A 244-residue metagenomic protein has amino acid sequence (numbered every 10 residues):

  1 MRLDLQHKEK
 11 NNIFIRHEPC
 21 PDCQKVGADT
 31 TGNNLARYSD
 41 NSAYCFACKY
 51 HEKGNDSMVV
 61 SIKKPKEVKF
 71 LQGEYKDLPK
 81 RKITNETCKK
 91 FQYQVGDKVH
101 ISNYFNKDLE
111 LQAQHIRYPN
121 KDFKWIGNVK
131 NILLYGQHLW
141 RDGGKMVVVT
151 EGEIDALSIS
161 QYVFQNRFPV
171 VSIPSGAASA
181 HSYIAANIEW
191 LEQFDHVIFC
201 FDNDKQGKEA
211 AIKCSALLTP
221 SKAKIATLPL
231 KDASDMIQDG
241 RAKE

Functional and structural regions predicted by a protein language model:
R2-M58, Q94, V99, N106 (+2 more regions): N-terminal single-stranded DNA-binding subdomain of primase/primase-helicase replication proteins
E52-K76: Conserved active-site segments centered on acidic
I83-V99: Short, basic/aromatic recognition patches
K98-D195, A211: Phosphate-handling DNA/RNA-contact segment within nucleic-acid enzymes
N166-P169, A216-T227: Structural alpha-beta junctions
I184-E192, S234-E244: Short, surface-exposed amphipathic charged segments that create phosphate/polyanion-binding patches used for binding
N187, E209-P220: Short, aromatic/basic amphipathic alpha-helical patches
